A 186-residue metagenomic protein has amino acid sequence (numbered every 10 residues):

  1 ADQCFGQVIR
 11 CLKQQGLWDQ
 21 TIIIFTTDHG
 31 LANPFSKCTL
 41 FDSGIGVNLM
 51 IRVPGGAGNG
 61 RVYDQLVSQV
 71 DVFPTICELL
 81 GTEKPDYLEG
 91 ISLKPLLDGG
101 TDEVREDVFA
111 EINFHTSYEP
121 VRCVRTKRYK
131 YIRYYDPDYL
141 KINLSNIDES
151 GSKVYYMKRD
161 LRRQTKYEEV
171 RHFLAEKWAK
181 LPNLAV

Functional and structural regions predicted by a protein language model:
A1-V8, V72: Alpha-helical packing segments of well-folded alpha/beta enzyme cores
Q7-Q14, L79: Well-ordered alpha-helical scaffold segments within catalytic/enzyme domains
C11-S68, E89, A110: Histidine-centered active-site microenvironments of extracellular/periplasmic hydrolases and transferases
D19-Q20, G60-T126: Polar, surface-exposed loop/tail segments that function as active-site lids or cofactor/substrate-recognition elements
D28, P54, D98, I112-F114 (+1 more regions): Residues that form or immediately flank small-molecule/cofactor binding pockets and catalytic motifs
D42-S43, F114-V186: C-terminal, low-complexity/hydrophilic appendages and adjacent surface loops of extracellular/periplasmic anionic
N48-L49, F109, V124, Y131: Well-ordered beta-strand positions enriched in small/hydrophobic/aromatic, beta-favoring residues
